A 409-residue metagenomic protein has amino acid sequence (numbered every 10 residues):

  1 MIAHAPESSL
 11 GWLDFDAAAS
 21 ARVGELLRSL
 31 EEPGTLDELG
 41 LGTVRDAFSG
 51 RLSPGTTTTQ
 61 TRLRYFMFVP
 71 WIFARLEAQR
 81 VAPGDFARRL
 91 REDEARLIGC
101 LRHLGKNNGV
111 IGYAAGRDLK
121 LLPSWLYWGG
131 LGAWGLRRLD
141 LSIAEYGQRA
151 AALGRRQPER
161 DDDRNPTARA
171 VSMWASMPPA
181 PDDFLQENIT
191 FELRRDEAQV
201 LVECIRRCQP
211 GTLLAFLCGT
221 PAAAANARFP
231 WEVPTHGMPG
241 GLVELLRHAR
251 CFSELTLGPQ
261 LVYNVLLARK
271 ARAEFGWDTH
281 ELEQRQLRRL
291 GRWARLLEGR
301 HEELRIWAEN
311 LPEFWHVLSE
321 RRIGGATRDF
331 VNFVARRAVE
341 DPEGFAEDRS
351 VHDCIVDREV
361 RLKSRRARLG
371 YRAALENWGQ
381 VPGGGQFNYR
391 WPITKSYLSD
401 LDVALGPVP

Functional and structural regions predicted by a protein language model:
M1-P409: Non-catalytic recognition/regulatory regions in large multidomain proteins
